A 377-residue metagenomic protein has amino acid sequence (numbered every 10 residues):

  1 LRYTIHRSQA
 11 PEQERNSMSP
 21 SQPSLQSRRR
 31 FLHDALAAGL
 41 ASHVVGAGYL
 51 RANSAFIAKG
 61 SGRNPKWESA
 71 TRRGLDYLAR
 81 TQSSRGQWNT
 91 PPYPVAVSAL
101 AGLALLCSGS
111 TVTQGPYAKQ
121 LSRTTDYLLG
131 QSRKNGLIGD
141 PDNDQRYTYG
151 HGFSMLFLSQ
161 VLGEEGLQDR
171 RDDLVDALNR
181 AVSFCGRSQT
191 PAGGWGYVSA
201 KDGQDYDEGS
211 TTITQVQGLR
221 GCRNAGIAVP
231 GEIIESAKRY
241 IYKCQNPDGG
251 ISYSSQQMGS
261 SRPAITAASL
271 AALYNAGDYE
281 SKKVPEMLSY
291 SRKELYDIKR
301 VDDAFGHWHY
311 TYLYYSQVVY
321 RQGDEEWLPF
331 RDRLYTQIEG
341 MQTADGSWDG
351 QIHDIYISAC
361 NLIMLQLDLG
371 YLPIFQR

Functional and structural regions predicted by a protein language model:
L1-R30, A37-A41: N-terminal secretory signal peptides
L32, L50-R73, Q87-Q120, R133-S183 (+3 more regions): An alpha-helical repeat/solenoid feature that recognizes helix-turn-helix modules
G39, A79, G102: Acidic, mature catalytic/reactive cores of soluble proteins
H43-G48: C-terminal segment of classical bacterial N-terminal signal peptides
Q82-G86, L128-S132: A non-catalytic alpha/beta surface segment that caps or lines the substrate-entry region of metallo-dependent hydrolase
A118, T125-L128: Active-site-surrounding "flap" and adjacent substrate/cofactor-binding loops of secreted or lumenal enzymes, prototyped
E339-T343, D349: Predominantly the C-terminal beta-signal and adjacent terminal strand-loop region of outer-membrane beta-barrel
